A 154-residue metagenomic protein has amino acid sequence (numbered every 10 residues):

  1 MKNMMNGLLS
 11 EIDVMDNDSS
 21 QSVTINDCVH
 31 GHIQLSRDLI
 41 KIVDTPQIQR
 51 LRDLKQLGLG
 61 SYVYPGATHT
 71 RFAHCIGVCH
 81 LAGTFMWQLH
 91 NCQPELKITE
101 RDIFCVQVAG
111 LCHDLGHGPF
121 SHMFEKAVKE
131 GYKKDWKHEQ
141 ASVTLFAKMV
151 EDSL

Functional and structural regions predicted by a protein language model:
M1-K55, L59-V108, G116-L154: Sequence-structural signature of the catalytic-core scaffold of metal-dependent phosphohydrolases that act on
